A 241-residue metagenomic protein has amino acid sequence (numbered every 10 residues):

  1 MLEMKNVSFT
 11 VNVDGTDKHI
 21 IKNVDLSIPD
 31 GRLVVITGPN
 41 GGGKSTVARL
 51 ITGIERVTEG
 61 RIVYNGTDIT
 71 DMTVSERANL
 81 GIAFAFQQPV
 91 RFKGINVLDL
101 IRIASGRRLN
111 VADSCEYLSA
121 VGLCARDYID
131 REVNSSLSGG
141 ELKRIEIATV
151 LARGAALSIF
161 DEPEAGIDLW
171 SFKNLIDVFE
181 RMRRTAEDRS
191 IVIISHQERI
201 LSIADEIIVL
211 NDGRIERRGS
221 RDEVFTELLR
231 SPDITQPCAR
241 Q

Functional and structural regions predicted by a protein language model:
L2, H19-N23: Conserved structural motif at the start of ABC-family nucleotide-binding domains
T37-P39: The feature captures the beta-strand-to-loop junction immediately N-terminal to the Walker
T52: Helix-to-loop junction immediately C-terminal to a conserved catalytic motif
G60-T67, D113: Conserved ABC transporter NBD signature motif
D68-A83: ABC ATPase NBD coupling module
Q88, G94-D113: Q-loop/switch helix immediately C-terminal to the Walker
I159-P163, W170: Walker B catalytic motif
